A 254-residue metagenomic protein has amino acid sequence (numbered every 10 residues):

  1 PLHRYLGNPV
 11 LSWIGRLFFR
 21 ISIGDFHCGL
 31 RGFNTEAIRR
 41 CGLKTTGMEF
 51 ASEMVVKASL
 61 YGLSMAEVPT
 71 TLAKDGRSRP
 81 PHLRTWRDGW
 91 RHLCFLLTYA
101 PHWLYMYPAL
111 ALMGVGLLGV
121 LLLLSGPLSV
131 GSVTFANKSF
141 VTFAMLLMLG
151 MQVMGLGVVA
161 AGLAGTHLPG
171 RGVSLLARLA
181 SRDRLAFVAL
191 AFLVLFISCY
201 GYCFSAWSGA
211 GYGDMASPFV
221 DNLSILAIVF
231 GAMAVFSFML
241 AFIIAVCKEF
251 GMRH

Functional and structural regions predicted by a protein language model:
P1-M48, D75-L93: Acceptor/aglycone-binding surface of glycosyltransferases and processive sugar-polymer synthases
W13, L96, L117-L121: Alpha-helical transmembrane segments of multipass membrane proteins
R16, D88-T98, A245-K248, M252: Short amphipathic alpha-helical coupling elements at transmembrane boundaries
I21-S22, L43-T46, V55-A73: Catalytic donor-sugar/metal-binding loop of nucleotide-sugar-dependent glycosyltransferases
N34, A58, V68, L93 (+2 more regions): Residue-level signature of catalytic and energy-coupling elements of molecular machines, predominantly ATP/GTP-dependent
K57, G76-S78, G165: Short Asp/Glu-rich motifs
V68, L72, P81, W86-Y105 (+1 more regions): Internal nucleotide-binding/catalytic subdomain
Y105-H254: Membrane-embedded multi-pass helical conduit in multi-pass membrane proteins, especially envelope-biosynthetic
